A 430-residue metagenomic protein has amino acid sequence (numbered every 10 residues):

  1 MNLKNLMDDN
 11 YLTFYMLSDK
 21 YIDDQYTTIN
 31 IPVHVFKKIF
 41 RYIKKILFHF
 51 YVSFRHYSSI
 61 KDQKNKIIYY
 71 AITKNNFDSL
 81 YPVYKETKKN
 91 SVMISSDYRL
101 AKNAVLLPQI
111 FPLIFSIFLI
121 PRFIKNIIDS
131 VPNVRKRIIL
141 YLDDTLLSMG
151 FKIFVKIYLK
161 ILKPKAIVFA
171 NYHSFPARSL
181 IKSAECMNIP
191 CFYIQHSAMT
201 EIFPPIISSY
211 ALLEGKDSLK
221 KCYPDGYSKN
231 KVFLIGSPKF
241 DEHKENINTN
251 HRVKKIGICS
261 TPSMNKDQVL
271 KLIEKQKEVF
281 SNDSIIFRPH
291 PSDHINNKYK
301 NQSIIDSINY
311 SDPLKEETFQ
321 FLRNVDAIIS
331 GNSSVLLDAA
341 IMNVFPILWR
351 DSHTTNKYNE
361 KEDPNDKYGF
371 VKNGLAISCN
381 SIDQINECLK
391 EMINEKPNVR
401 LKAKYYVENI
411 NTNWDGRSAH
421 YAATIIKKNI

Functional and structural regions predicted by a protein language model:
M1-F240: Active-site and donor-binding regions of nucleotide-sugar-utilizing enzymes
M1-T27, V33, K37, D363 (+1 more regions): C-terminal amphipathic helix plus adjacent low-complexity, charged tail appended to glycosyltransferase catalytic
I68-Y70, G257, F345: Conserved beta-strand elements of the Class I
L80, E86-T87, L234-N301: Conserved catalytic-core segment of nucleotide-activated headgroup transferases in glycan assembly
D129-K136, N171-S174, F280-L314: Catalytic donor nucleotide-activated moiety binding site of glycosyltransferases and closely related
F169, L213, I329-S330, C379: Short beta-strand scaffold positions
S208, G226-N230, L234, S334-I410: Catalytic binding pocket for nucleotide-activated donors in carbohydrate/polymer assembly enzymes
S292-L337, I341-M342, P346: Donor nucleotide-activated moiety binding/catalytic core segment of transferases that use nucleotide-activated donors
